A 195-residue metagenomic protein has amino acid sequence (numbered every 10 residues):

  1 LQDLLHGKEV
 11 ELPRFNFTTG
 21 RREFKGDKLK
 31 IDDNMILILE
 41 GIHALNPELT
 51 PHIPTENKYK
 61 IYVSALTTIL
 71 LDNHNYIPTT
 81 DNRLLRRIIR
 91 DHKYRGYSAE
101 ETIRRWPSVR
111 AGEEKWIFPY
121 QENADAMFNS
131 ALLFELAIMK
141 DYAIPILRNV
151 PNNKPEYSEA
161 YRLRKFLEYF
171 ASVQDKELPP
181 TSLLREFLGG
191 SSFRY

Functional and structural regions predicted by a protein language model:
L1-L37, Y97-W106: ATP-dependent small-molecule kinase phosphotransfer cores that center on conserved nucleotide phosphate-binding segments
K28, M35, P47, G112-E113: Residue-level detector of functional hotspots within protein domains
I36-E40, I61-Y62: Structural recognition of the conserved hydrophobic beta-strand(s) that form the central parallel beta-sheet of P-loop
I42-L45: Short beta->alpha connector loops
T50-Y195: Conserved NTP phosphate-binding and transfer environment spanning the P-loop NTPase/kinase superfamily
